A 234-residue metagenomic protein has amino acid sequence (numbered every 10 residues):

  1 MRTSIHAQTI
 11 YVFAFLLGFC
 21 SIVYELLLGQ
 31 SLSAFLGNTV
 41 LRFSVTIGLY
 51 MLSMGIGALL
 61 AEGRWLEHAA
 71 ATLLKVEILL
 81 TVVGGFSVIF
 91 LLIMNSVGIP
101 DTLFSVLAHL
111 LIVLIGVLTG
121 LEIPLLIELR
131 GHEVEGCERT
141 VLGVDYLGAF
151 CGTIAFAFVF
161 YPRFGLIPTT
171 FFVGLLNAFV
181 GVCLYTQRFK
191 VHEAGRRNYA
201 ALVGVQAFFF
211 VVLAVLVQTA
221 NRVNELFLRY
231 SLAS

Functional and structural regions predicted by a protein language model:
M1-S234: Alpha-helical transmembrane segments of multi-pass membrane proteins
